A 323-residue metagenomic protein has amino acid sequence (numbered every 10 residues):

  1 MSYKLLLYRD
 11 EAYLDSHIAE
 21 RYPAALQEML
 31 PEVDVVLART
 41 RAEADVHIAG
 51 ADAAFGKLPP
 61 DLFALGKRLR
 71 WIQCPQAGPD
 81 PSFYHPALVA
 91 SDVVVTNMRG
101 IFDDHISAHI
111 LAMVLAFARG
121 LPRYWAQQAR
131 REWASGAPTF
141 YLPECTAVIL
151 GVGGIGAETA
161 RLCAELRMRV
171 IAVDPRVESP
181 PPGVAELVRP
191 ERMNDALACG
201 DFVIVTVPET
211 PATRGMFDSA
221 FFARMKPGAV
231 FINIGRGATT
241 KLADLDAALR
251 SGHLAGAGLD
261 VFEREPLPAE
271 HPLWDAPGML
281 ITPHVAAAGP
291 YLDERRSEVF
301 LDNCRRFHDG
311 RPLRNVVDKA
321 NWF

Functional and structural regions predicted by a protein language model:
M1-V94: An N-terminal-biased, well-structured beta-alpha scaffold segment characteristic of Rossmann-like dinucleotide-binding
L58, Q76, V205-V207, I234-G235 (+1 more regions): Glycine-rich, N-terminal phosphate-binding loop of Rossmann-like dinucleotide-binding domains
A90-T146: Phosphate-binding beta-alpha-beta segment of Rossmann-like dinucleotide-binding domains, i.e., the NAD(P)
S107-R123, E165-M168, E298-R311: Oxidoreductase and adenylate-handling cofactor-binding alpha/beta cores
V152-G153: Glycine-rich Rossmann-fold phosphate-binding loop(s) that bind the pyrophosphate of adenine dinucleotide cofactors
G156-A157: N-terminal Rossmann-fold NAD(P) dinucleotide-binding loop
R176-P272: Rossmann-like adenosine-cofactor binding region
G228, I234-F323: Rossmann-like dinucleotide-binding domain for NAD(H)/NADP(H)
